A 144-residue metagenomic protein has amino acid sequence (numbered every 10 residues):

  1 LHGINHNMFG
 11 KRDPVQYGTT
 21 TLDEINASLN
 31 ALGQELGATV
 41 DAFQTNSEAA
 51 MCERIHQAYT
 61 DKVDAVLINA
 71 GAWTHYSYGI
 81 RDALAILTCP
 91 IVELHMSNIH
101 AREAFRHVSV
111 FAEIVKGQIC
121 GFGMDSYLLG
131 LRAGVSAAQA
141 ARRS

Functional and structural regions predicted by a protein language model:
L1-K11: Short beta-strand segments enriched in small/hydrophobic residues
I4-H6, G71-T74, S97-I99: Short glycine-rich anion-binding loops that position phosphate/pyrophosphate groups of nucleotides and phosphorylated
F9-E24: Glycine- and acidic-residue-enriched helix-capping/strand-helix junction motifs
I25-F43: Short beta-strand elements in bilobed, periplasmic/extracellular small-molecule ligand-binding domains
L36, L87, I114-V115: Short, structured coil segments at secondary-structure junctions
D41-A42, A101-S144: Short, glycine-/small-residue-rich phosphate/pyrophosphate-handling segment
T45-T88: N-terminal small/polar loop signature for handling phosphorylated ligands or for N-terminal nucleophile
A85-R102: Short, acidic/small-residue loops that bind anionic groups at enzyme active sites
